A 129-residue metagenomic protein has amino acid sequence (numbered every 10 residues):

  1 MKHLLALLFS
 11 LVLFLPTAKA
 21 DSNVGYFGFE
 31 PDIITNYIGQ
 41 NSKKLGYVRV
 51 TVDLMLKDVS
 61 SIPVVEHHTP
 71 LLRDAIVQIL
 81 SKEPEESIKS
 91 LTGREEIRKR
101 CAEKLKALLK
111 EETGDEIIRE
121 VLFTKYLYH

Functional and structural regions predicted by a protein language model:
K2-L5, P16-L80, E85-K99, K104 (+1 more regions): N-terminal, polar/charged subdomain of small-to-medium soluble alpha/beta proteins
L11-V12: Repetitive helical segments and hydrophobic/amphipathic motifs
